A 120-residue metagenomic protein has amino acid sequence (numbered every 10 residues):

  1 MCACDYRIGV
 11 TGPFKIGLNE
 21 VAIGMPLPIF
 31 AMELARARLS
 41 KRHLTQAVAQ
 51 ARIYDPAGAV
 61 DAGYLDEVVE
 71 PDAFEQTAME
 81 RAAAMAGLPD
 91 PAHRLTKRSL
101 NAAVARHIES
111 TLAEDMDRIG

Functional and structural regions predicted by a protein language model:
C2-A47, T77, R81: CoA-thioester-processing core
G9-F14, V60-T111: C-terminal long alpha-helix characteristic of the crotonase
R38, I53, V68: Short aromatic/basic micro-patch
L39-R42, S110, E114-D117: Amphipathic alpha-helical blocks and their helix-capping loop/short-beta junctions
Q50-A51, N101: Short helix-capping/turn signature of helix-turn-helix
A51-G58: Acidic, divalent-metal-coordinating active-site segment for phosphoryl/phosphodiester hydrolysis, typified by short
